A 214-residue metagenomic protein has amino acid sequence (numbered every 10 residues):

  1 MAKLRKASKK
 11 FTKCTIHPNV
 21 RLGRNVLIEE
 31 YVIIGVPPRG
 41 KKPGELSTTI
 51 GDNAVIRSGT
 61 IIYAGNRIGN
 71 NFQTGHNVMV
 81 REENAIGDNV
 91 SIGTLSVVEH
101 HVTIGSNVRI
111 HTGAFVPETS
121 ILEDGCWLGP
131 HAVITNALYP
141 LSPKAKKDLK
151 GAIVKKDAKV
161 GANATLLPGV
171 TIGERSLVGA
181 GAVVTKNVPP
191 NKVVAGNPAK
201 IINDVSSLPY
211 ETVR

Functional and structural regions predicted by a protein language model:
K3-L4, S8-A195, K200-I201: Structural signal for interior beta-strand "rungs" in well-ordered beta-sheet cores of soluble enzyme domains
V205-V213: A glycine/serine/threonine-rich, flexible loop-to-helix segment that serves as the NAD(P) cofactor-binding "lid"
